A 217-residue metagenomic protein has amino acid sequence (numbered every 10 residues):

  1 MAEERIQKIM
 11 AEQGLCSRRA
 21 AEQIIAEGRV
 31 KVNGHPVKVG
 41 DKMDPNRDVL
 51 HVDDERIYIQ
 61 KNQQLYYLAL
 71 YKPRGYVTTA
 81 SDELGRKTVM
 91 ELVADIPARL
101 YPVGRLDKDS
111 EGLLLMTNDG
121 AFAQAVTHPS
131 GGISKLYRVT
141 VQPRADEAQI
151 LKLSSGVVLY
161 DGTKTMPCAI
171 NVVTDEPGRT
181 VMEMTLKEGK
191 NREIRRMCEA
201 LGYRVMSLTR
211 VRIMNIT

Functional and structural regions predicted by a protein language model:
M1-T217: Basic, flexible Lys/Arg- and Gly-enriched helix-loop patches that mediate nucleic-acid binding at interfaces with rRNA
